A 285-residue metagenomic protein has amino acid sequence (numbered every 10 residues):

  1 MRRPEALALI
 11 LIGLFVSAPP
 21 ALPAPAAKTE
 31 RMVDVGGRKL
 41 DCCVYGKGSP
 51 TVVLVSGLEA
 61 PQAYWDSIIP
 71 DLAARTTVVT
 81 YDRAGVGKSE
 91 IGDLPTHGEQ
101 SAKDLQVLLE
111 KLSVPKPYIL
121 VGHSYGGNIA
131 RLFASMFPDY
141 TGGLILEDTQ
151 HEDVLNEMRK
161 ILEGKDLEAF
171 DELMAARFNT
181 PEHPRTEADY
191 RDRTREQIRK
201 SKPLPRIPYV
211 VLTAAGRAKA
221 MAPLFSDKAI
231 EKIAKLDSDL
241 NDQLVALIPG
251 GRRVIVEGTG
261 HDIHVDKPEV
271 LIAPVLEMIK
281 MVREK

Functional and structural regions predicted by a protein language model:
D34-K88: Conserved HGGG/HGGXW glycine-rich cap/lid loop of the alpha/beta-hydrolase fold
R83-V121: Active-site loop/oxyanion-hole signature of alpha/beta-hydrolase fold enzymes
P115-D153: Conserved hydrolase catalytic core segment
I145-E187, L224: Flexible "cap/lid" loop of the alpha/beta hydrolase fold
E182-S201, K235-Q243: Active-site nucleophile elbow and catalytic-triad environment of alpha/beta-hydrolase enzymes
V211-T213: Short beta-strand/loop motif that positions the catalytic acidic residue of the alpha/beta-hydrolase fold
L224-T259: Conserved loop-alpha-helix segment in the C-terminal half of the alpha/beta-hydrolase fold that carries the catalytic
P249-K285: Catalytic active-site module of serine/aspartate enzymes centered on a nucleophile-bearing elbow/loop
